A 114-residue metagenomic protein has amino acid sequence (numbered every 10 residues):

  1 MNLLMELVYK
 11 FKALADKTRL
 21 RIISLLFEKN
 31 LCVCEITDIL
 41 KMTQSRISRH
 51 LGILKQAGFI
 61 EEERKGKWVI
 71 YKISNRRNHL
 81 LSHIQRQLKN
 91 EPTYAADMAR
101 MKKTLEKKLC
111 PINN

Functional and structural regions predicted by a protein language model:
M1-N2, P92: Acidic, proline/glycine-rich intrinsically disordered inter-domain spacer in sigma factors
N2-M5, E63, I84: Short hydrophobic/aromatic segments of transmembrane alpha-helices and their interfaces
N2-R46, W68-R76: N-terminal helix-turn-helix DNA-binding core of bacterial DNA-binding proteins
R21, G52, H79: Active-site phosphate/pyrophosphate-handling residues
D38, R49, K55-Q56: Alpha-helical residues within the helix-turn-helix
K55-K65, K72: Beta-hairpin "wing" of winged helix-turn-helix
N78-N114: Amphipathic alpha-helical dimerization/coiled-coil segments that flank or bridge DNA-binding/regulatory modules
